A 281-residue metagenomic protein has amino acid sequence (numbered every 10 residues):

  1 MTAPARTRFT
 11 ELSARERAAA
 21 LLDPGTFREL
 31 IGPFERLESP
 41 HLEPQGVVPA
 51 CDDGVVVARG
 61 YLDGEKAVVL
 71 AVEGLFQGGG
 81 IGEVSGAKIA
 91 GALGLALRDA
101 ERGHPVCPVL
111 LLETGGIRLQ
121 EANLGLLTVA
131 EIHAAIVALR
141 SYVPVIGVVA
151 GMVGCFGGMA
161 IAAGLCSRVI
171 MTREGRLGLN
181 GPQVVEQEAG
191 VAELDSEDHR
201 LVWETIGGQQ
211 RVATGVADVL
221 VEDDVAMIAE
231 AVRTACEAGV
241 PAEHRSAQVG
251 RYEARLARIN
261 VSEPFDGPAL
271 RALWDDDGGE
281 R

Functional and structural regions predicted by a protein language model:
M1-I31, R36-L37, E186-R281: Amphipathic alpha-helical segments at domain termini/boundaries
F34-A50: N-terminal low-complexity, intrinsically disordered segments
G46-G64: N-terminal short beta-loop-beta anion/metal-coordinating cradle
D53-G54, I81-H104: A short, well-ordered alpha-helical element
L62-A87: STAS-typified acidic loop motif
V68-V69, V109-L111, I146-V148, I170: Structural motif
H104-E121: Short, glycine-/small-residue-enriched flexible loop/hinge segments at domain edges that mediate gating
G116-E243: Conserved catalytic cores of soluble enzyme domains, especially glycine-rich substrate-binding beta-alpha loops
